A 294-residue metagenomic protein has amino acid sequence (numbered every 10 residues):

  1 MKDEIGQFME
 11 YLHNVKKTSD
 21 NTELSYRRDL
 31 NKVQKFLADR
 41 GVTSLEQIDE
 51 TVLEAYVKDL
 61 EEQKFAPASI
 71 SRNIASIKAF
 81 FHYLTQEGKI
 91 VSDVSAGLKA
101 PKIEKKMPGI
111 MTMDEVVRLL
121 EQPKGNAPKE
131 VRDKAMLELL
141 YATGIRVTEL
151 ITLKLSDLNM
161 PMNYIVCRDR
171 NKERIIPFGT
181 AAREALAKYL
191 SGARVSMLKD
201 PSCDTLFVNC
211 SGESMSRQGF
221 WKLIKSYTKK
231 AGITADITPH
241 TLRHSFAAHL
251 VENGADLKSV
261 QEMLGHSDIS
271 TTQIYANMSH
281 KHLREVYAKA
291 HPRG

Functional and structural regions predicted by a protein language model:
M1-G294: Conserved catalytic core of the tyrosine transesterase superfamily
